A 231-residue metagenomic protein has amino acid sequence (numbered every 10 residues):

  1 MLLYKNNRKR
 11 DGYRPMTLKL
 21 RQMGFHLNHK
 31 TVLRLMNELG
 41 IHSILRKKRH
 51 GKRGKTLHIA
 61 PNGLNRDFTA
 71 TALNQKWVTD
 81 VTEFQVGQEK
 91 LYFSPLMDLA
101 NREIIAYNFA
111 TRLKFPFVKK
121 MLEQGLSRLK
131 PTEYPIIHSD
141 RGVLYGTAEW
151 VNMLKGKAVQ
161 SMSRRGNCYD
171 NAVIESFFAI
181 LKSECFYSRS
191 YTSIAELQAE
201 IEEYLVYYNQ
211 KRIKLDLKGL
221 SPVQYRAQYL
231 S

Functional and structural regions predicted by a protein language model:
M1-A72, N167, S221-L230: Basic, flexible linker segments flanking DNA-binding modules in nucleic acid-interacting mobile-element proteins
N6-K9, F25, T69, V86-G87 (+3 more regions): Conserved, non-catalytic sequence blocks in retroelement Pol enzymes and Pol-derived host proteins
M16, V32, M36, L64 (+11 more regions): Mobile genetic element proteins and their domesticated derivatives, centered on retroelements and DNA transposons
S43, Q160-S161: Hydrophobic beta-strand scaffold residues
K55, S139-R141, T147-A148, M162-K182 (+2 more regions): RNase H-like two-metal-ion nuclease catalytic core shared by retroviral integrases and related mobile-element nucleases
R66, A70-I105, T111-F115: An active-site-proximal beta-strand-loop segment
Y107-K130, G146: Active-site beta-loop-alpha junctions of metal-dependent nucleic acid enzymes, especially the RNase H-like/DDE
K155, I180-S231: C-terminal domain-tail junction helix/linker
